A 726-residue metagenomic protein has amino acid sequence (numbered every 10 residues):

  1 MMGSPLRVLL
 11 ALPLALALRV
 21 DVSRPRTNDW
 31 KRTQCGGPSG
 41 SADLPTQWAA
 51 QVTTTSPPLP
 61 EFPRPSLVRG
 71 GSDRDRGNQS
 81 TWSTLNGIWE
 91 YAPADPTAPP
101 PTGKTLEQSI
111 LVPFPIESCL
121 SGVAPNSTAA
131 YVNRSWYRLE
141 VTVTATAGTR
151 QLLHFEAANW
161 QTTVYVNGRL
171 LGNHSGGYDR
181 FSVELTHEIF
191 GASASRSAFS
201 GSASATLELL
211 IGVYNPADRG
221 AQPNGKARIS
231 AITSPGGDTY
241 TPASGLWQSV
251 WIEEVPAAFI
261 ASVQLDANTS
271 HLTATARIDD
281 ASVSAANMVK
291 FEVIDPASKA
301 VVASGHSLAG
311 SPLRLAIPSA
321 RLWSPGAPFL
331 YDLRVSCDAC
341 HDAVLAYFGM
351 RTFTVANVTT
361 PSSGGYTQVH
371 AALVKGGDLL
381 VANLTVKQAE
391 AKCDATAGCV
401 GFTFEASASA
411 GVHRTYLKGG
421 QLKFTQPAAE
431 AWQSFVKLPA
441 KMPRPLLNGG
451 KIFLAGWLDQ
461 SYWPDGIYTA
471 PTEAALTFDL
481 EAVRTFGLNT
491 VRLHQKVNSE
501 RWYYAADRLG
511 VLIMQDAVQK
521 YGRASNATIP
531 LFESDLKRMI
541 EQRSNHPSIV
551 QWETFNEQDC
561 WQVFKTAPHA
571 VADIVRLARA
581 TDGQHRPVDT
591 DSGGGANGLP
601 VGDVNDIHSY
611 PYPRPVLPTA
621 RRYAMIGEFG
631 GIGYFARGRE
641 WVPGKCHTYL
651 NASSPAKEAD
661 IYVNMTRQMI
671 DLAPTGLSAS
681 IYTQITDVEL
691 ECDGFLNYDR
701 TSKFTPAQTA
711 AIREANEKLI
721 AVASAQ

Functional and structural regions predicted by a protein language model:
G3, R24-P25, D29-K31, G36-A42 (+13 more regions): Accessory beta-strand-rich segments of carbohydrate-active enzymes
L12-P25: N-terminal signal peptide
V166, H271-S307, L313: Beta-strand-rich binding/interaction modules
A231-A243, A257-Q264, M350-T360, A440-L447: Low-complexity, Pro/Ser/Thr- and charge-rich linker/hinge segments at domain boundaries
E254-V283, L719-A725: Surface beta-strand/loop "capping" patches
S336-S363, L438-V483: N-terminal carbohydrate-binding accessory modules
T359-P439: Extracellular disulfide-rich cysteine clusters
T477-A482, T490-E714: Substrate-binding/catalytic cleft of secreted carbohydrate-active enzymes, primarily glycoside hydrolases
